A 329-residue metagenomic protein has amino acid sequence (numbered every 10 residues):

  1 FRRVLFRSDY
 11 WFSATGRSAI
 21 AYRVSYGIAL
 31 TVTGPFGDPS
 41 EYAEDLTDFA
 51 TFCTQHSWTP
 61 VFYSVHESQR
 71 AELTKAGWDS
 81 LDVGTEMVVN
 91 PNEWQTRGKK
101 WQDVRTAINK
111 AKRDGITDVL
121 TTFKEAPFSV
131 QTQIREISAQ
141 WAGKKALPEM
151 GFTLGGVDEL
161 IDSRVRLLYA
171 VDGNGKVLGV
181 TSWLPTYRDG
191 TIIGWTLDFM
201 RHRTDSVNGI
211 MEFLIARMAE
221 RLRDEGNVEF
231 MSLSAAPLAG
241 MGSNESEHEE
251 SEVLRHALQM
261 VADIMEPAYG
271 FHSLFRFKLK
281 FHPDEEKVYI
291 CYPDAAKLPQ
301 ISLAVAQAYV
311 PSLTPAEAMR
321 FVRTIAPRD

Functional and structural regions predicted by a protein language model:
F1-L30, G34-P35, W58, Y63-L81 (+3 more regions): A conserved beta-strand-loop-helix scaffold within acyl/acetyltransferase catalytic domains
F36-E41: Short, glycine-rich nucleotide/cofactor-binding loops
E44-L46: Inter-domain linker/hinge segments that demarcate the starts of reverse transcriptase and RNase H-type modules
M87: Central beta-strand plus flanking loop segment that forms part of the substrate or channel wall within the catalytic
M260: Catalytic core of tubulin tyrosine ligase-like
